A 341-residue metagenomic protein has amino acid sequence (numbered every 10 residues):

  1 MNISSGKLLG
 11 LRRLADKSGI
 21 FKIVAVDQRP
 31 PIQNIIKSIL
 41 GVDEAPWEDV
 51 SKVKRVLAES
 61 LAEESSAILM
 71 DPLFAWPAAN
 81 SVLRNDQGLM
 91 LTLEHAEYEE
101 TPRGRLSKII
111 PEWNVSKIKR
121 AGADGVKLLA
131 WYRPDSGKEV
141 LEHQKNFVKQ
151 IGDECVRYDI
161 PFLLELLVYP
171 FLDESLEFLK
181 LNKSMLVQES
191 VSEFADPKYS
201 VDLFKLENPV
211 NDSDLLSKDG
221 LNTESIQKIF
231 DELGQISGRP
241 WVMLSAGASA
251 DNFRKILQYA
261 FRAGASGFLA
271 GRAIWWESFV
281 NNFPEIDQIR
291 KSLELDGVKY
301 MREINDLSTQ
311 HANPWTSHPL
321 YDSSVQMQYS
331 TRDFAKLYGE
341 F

Functional and structural regions predicted by a protein language model:
M1-D124, L129-S136, R239, D251-Y259 (+3 more regions): Alpha/beta catalytic barrel-like cores
I35, V42-L61, E97, K108-V126 (+5 more regions): Alpha/beta enzyme core
L73, W131, L166-Y169, N208-P209 (+2 more regions): Short, ordered loop/turn segments at secondary-structure junctions
D86-L89, Y158-F162, Q235-S249: Short beta-strand/loop segments at the ligand-binding rim of alpha/beta enzyme cores
P102-R103, E139-V140, L179, L244-S245: A generic structural signal for short
D159-L166, A312-W315: Long, hydrophobic, amphipathic alpha-helical segments used as structural scaffolds
L203-N208, W241-S249, L269: Glycine-rich anion-binding loop/nest that anchors nucleotide
